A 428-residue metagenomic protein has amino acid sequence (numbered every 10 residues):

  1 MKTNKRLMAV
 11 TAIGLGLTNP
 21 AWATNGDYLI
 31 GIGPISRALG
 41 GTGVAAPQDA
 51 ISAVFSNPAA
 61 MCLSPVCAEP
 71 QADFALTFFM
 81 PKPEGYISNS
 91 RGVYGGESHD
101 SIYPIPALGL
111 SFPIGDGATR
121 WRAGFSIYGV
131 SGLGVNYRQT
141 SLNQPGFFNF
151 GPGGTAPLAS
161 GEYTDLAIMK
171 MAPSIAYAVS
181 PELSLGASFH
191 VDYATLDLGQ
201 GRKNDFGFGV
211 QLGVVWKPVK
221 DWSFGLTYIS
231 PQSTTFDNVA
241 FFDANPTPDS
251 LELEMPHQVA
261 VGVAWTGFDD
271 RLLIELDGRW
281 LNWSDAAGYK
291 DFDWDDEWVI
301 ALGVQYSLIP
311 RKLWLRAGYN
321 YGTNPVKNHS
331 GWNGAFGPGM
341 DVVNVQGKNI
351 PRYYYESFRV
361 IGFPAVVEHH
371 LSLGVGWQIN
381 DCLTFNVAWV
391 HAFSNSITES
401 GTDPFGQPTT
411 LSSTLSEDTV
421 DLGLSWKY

Functional and structural regions predicted by a protein language model:
M1-G26: Cleavable N-terminal export/targeting peptides
A9-A12, G92, P218: Detector for intrinsically disordered, low-structure N-terminal pre-sequences
A9-V10, G31-I35, P70: Short N-terminal leader segment in a subset of presequences, especially plant chloroplast and some mitochondrial
G16-L17, L63, W222, L272: Charged, amphipathic alpha-helical interaction segments
W22-G40, V44, Y103-Y428: Outer-membrane beta-barrel porins/channels
P47-S56, M61-L142: Outer-membrane beta-barrel translocator/receptor signature
